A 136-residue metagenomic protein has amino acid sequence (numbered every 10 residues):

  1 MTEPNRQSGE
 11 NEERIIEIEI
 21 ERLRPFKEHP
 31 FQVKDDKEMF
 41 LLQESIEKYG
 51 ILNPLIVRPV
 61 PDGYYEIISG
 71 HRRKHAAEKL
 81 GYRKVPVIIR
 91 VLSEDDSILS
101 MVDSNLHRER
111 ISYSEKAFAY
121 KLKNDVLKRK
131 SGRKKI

Functional and structural regions predicted by a protein language model:
M1-R90, D96-R110: Short, charged/polar connector segments at secondary-structure boundaries
Y82-V91, A117-D125: Short, surface-exposed, charge-dense and proline/glycine-enriched linear segments
R108-I136: Alpha-helical interaction elements
